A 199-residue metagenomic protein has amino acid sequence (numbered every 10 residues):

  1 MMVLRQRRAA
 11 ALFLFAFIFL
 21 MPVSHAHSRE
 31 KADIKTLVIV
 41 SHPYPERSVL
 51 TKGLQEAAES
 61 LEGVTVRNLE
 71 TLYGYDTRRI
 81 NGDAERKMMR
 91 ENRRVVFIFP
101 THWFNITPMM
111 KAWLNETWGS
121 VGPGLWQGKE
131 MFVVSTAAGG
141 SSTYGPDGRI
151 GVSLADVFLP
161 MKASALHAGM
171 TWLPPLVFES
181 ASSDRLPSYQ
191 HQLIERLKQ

Functional and structural regions predicted by a protein language model:
M2-A11: Bacterial N-terminal signal peptides that target proteins for export
A11-P22: Bacterial N-terminal signal peptides
A26-S28: Boundary at the C-terminal end of the N-terminal hydrophobic targeting segment
E30-L37, Q55-L61, P160-Q199: Glycine-rich phosphate/pyrophosphate-binding loop and the adjoining helix
K35-H42, V134-S135: Short beta-strand segments enriched in small/hydrophobic residues
L61-R78: A short beta-strand-loop structural module common to alpha/beta enzyme folds
G74-D83, D184-Y189: Structural motif
N81-K162: Helix-loop-strand module that forms the ligand-binding subsite of alpha/beta enzymes
